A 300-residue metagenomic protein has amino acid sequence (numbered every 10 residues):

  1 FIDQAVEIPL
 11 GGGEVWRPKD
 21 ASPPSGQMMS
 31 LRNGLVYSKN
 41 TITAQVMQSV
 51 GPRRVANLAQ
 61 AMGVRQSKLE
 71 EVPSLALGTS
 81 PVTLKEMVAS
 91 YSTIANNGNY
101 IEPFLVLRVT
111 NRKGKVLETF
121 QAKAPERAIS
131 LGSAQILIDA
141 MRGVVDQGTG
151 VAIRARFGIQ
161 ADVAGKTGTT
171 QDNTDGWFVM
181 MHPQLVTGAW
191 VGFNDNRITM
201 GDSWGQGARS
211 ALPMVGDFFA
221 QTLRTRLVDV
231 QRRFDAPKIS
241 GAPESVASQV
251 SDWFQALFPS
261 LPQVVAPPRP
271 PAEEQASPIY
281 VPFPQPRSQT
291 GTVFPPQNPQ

Functional and structural regions predicted by a protein language model:
F1-M28, I101-K115: Short, glycine/proline-biased beta-turn/loop segments that scaffold the active-site neighborhood
V6-E7, A61, G143-V144: A fold-level detector for beta-propeller and closely related beta-sheet-rich head/sensor domains
G13-P23, G51-A89, P103-L105: Mid-domain, small-residue-enriched loop/turn segments at the edges of structured enzyme/sensor domains
G13-P23, Q27, V72-L75, L117-E126 (+1 more regions): Short beta-alpha connecting loops at secondary-structure transitions that line or flank enzyme active sites
N33-Y37, P81-S248, D252: A penicillin-recognizing enzyme superfamily signal
N40-Q60, T167: A small/polar active-site loop signature that marks catalytic segments
R53-A59, V72, D217, G291-Q300: Periplasmic/cell-envelope proteins involved in peptidoglycan metabolism and beta-lactam response
I239-Q300: Compositionally biased, proline/threonine/alanine/serine-rich low-complexity intrinsically disordered stretches
